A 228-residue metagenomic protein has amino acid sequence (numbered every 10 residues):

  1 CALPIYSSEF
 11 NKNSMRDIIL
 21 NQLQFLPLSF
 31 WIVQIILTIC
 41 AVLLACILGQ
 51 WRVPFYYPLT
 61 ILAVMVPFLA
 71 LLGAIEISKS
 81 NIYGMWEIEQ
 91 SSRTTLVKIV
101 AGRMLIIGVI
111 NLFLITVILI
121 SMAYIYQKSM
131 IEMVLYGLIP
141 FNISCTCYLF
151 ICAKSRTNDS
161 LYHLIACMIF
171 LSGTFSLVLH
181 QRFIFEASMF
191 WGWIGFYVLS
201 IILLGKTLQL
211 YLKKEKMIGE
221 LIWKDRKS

Functional and structural regions predicted by a protein language model:
I5-A45: Cytosolic juxtamembrane regions of integral membrane proteins
Y56-Y83, A101-Y162: Secretory targeting signals
Q90-T95: Short helix-to-coil transition segments within interhelical loops that connect adjacent transmembrane helices
D159-S172: Central hydrophobic cores of alpha-helical transmembrane segments in multi-pass integral membrane proteins
S172-E186: Hydrophobic alpha-helical transmembrane segments in multi-pass integral membrane proteins
M189-K206: Small-residue-rich transmembrane alpha-helices that serve as helix-helix interface/gating elements in multipass
K214-K227: Short, highly charged, low-complexity non-transmembrane loops/tails of multi-pass membrane proteins
